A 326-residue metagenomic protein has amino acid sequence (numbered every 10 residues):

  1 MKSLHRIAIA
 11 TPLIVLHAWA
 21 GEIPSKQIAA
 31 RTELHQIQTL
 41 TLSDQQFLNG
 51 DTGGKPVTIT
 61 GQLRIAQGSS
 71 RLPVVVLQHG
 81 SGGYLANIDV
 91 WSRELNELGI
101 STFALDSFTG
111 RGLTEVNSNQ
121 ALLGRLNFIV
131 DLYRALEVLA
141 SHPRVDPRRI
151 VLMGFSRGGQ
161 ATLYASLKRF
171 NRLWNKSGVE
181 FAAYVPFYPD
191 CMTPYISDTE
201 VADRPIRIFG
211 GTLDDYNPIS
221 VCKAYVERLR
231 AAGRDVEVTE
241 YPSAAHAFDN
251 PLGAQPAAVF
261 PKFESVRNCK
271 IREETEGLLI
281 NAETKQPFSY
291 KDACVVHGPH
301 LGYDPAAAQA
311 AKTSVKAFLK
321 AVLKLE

Functional and structural regions predicted by a protein language model:
K2-A10: Sec-dependent signal peptide recognition, specifically the positively charged N-region followed immediately by
P12-A20: Hydrophobic h-region of N-terminal signal peptides that target proteins for export in Gram-negative bacteria
G21-S69: N-terminal cap/lid segment of alpha/beta-hydrolase-fold proteins
L48-Q62, R71-S141, P261, Y290-H300: Serine-hydrolase catalytic machinery in alpha/beta-hydrolase-like enzymes
G124-A202, L213-Y216, S220: Primarily recognizes the serine-hydrolase "nucleophile elbow" in alpha/beta-hydrolase and SGNH/GDSL folds
I208-G210: Short beta-strand/loop motif that positions the catalytic acidic residue of the alpha/beta-hydrolase fold
P218-R228: Short alpha-helix in the alpha/beta-hydrolase fold that links the catalytic acid
D235-E326: C-terminal catalytic histidine-bearing segment of alpha/beta-hydrolase fold enzymes
